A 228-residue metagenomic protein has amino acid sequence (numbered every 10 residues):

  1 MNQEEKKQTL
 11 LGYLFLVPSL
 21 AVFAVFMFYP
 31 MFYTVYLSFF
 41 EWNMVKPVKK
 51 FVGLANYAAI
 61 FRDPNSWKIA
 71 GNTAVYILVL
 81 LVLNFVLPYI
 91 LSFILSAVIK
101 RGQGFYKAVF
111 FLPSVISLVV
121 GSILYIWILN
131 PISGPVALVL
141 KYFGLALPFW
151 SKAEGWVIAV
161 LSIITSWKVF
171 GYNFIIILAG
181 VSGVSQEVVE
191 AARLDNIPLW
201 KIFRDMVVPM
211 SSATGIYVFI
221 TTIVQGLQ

Functional and structural regions predicted by a protein language model:
E4-Q228: A structural signal for multi-pass alpha-helical bundles of membrane permease subunits that mediate small-molecule
